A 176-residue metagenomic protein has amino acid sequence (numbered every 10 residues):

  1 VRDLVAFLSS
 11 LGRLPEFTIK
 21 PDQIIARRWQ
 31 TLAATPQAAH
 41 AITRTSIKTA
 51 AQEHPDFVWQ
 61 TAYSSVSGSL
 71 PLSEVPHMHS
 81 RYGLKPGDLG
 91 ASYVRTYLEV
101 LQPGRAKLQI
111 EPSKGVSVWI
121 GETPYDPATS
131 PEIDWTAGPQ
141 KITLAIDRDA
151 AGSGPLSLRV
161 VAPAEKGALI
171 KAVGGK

Functional and structural regions predicted by a protein language model:
V5-S80, A145-K176: Accessory carbohydrate-binding/adhesion or oligomerization-edge regions at the termini of glycan-active proteins
H77-Y82, S117-I133: Solvent-exposed beta-strand/loop surfaces of large extracellular or lumenal domains
P86-E99: Short beta-strands within extracellular/lumenal beta-sheet-rich domains
V94-T96, T129-I133, Q140: Short strand-edge motifs at loop-to-beta-strand transitions and within beta-strands of extracellular beta-rich domains
E99-V100, G104-V118, I142: Aromatic-lined ligand-binding clefts that engage carbohydrates, nucleic acids, or primary amines
A106-I110, I133-R148: Short, well-structured beta-strand segments within conserved domains
P112-K114, E122-P124, I146-R148: A mature extracytoplasmic/lumenal domain signature
